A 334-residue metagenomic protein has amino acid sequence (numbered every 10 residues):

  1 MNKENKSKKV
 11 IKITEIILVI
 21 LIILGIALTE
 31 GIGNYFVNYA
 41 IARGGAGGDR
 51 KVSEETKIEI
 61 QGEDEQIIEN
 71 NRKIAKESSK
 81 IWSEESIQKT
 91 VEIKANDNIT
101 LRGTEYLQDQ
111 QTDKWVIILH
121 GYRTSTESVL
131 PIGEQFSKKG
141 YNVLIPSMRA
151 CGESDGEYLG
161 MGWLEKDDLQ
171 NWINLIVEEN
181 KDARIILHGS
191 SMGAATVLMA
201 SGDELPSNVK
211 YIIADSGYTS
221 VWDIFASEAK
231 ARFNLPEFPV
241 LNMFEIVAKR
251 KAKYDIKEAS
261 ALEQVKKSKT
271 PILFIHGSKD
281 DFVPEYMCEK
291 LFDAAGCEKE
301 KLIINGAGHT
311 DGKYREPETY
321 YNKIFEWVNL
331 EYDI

Functional and structural regions predicted by a protein language model:
N2-N71: N-terminal membrane-anchoring alpha-helices
I67-Q111: N-terminal cap/lid segment of alpha/beta-hydrolase-fold proteins
Y122-Q135, M148: The serine-hydrolase catalytic nucleophile loop
S128, L159-N180: Alpha/beta-hydrolase active-site loop
Q135-D155: Conserved alpha/beta-hydrolase
M199-Y254: Hydrolase active-site cap/lid region
K267-K269, F274-H276, D280: Short beta-strand/loop motif that positions the catalytic acidic residue of the alpha/beta-hydrolase fold
R315-I334: Catalytic active-site module of serine/aspartate enzymes centered on a nucleophile-bearing elbow/loop
